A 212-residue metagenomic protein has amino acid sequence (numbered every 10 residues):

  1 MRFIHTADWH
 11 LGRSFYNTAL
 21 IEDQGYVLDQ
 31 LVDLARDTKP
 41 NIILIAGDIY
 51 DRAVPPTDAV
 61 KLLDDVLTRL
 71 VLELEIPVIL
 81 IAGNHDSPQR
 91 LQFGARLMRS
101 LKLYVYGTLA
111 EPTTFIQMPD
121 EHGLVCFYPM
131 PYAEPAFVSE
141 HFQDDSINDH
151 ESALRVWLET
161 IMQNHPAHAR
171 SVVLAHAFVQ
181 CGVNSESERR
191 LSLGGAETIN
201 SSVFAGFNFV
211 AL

Functional and structural regions predicted by a protein language model:
M1-I45, D51-L212: Extended recognition/assembly regions associated with phosphoester-bond processing machinery
